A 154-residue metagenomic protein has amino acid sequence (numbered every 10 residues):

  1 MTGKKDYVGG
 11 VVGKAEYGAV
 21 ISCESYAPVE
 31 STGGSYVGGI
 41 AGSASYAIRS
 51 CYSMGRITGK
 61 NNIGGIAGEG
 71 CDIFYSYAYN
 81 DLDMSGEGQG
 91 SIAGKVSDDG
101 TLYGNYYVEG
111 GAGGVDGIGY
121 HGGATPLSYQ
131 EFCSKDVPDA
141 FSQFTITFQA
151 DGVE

Functional and structural regions predicted by a protein language model:
M1-D151: Predominantly extracellular beta-rich ligand-binding scaffolds that present long acidic/polar faces for carbohydrate
